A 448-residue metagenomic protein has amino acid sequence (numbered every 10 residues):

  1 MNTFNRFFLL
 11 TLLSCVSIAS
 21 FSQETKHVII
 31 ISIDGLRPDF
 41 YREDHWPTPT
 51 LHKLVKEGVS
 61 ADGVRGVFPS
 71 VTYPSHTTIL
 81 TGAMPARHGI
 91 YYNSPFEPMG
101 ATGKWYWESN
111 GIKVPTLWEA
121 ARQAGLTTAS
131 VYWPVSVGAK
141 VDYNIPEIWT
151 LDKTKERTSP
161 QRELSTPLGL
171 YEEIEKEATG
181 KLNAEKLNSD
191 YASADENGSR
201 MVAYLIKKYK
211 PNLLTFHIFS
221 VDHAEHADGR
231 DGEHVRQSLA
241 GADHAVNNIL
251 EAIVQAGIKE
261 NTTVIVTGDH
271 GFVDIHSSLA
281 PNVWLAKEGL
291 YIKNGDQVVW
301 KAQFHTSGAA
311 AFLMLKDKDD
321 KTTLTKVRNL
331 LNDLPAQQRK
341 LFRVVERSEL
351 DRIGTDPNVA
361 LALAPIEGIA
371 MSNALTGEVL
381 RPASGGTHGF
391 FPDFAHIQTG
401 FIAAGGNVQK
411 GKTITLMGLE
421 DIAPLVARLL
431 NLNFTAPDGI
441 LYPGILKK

Functional and structural regions predicted by a protein language model:
M1-L9: Bacterial N-terminal signal peptides that target proteins for export
S20-E24: Boundary at the C-terminal end of the N-terminal hydrophobic targeting segment
D39, A192-F216, V221-T262, T325-R328 (+1 more regions): A long, amphipathic alpha-helix that forms part of the scaffold/cap immediately adjacent to metal-dependent active
R42-A86, T127-A129: Short, structured active-site-proximal loop/turn typified by the sulfatase FGly-forming signature C/S-X-P-X-R
M84-G229: His/Asp/Glu-rich, glycine-adjacent segments that coordinate divalent cations and/or stabilize oxyanion chemistry on
V114, V299-T413, M417-L425: Active-site neighborhoods of enzymes that stabilize oxyanions during catalysis
A252, A256, E260-N261, G268-K316: Acidic/histidine-rich catalytic neighborhood
